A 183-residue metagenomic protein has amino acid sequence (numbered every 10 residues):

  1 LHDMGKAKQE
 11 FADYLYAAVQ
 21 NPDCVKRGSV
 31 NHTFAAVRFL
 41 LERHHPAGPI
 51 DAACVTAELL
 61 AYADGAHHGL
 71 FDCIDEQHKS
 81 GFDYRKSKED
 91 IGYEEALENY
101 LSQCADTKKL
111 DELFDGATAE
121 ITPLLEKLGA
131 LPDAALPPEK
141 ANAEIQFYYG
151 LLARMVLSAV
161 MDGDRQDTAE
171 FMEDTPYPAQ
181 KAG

Functional and structural regions predicted by a protein language model:
L1-G183: Accessory nucleic-acid engagement/destabilization modules that flank
